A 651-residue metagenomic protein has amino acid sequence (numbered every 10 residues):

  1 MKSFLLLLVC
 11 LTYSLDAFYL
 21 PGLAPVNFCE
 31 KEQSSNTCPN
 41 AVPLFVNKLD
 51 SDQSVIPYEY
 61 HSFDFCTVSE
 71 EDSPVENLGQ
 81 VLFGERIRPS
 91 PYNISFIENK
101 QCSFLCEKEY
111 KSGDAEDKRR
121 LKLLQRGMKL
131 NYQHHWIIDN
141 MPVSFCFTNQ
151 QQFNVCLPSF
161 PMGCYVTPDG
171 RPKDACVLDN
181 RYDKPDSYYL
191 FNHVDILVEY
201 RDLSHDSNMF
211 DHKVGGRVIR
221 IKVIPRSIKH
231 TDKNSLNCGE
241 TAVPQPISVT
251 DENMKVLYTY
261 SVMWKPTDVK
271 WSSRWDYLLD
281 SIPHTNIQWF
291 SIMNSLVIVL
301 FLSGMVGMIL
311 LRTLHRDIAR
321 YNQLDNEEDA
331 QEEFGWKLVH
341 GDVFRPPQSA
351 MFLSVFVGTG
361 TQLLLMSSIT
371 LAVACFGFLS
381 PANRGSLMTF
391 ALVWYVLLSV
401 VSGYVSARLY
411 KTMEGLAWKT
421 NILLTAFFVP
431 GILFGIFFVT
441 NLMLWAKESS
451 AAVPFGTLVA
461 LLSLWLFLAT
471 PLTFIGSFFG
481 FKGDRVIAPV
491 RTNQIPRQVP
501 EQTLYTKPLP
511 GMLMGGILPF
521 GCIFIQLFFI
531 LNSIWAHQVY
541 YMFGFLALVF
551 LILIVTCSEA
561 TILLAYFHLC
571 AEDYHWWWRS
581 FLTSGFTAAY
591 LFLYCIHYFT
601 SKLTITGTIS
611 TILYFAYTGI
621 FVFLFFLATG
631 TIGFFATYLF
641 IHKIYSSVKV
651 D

Functional and structural regions predicted by a protein language model:
K2-L6, N286-L300, A350-Q362, A382-S399 (+6 more regions): Transmembrane alpha-helices of multi-pass eukaryotic membrane proteins
C10-P21, V299-R312, Q362-F378, L398-K411 (+6 more regions): Membrane-embedded alpha-helices of multi-pass membrane proteins, especially ion channels and transporters
L11-M293: Soluble extramembrane domains flanking the early transmembrane region of eukaryotic membrane proteins
P25-E32, L311-K337, T370, G377-A391 (+7 more regions): Interhelical loop segments of eukaryotic multi-pass membrane proteins
K229-Q245, E332-D342, T370-A374, S399-M413 (+2 more regions): Hydrophobic alpha-helical transmembrane segments
V249, S601-D651: TerminUS-proximal long segments
R274-K447, F474-G483: Hydrophobic alpha-helical transmembrane segments corresponding to the first two to three helices of multi-pass helical
A330-F344, I495-G511, T587-A589, D651: Cytosolic juxtamembrane regulatory segments of multi-pass membrane proteins
